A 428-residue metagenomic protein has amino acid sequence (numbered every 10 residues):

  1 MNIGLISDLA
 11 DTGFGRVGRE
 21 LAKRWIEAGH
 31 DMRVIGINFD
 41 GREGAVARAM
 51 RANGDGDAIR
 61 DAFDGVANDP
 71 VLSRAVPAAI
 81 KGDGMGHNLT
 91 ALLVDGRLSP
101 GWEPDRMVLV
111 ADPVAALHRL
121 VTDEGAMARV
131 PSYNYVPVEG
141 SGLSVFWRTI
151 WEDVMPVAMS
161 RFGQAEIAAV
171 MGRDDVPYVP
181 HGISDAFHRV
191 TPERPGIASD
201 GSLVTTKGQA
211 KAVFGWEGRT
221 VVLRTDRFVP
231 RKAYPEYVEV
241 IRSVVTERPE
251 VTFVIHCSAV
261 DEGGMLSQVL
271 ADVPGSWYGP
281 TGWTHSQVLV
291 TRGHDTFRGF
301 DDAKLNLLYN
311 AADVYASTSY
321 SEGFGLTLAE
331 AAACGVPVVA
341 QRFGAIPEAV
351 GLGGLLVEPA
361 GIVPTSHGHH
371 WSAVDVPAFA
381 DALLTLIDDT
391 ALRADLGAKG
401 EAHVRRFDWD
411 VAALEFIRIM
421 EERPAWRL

Functional and structural regions predicted by a protein language model:
N38, F162, G182: Carbohydrate-associated surface elements
A49-A165: Extended catalytic core of nucleotide-activated donor transferases of GT-like folds
G125, L266-L307: Nucleotide-activated donor-binding/catalytic signature segment of Leloir-type glycosyltransferases, i.e., the conserved
R189-G215, A271: A short helix/loop element that forms part of the nucleotide-sugar donor recognition site in Leloir-type
W216-K232, V238-I241, F253-C257: Conserved donor-binding/catalytic core segment of Leloir-type glycosyltransferases
Y320: Aromatic "clamp/platform" in nucleotide-sugar-dependent glycosyltransferases that forms part of the donor/acceptor
P347-L384, L392: Change "using UDP/GDP/dTDP sugars" to "using nucleotide sugars
V374, D388-E421: A charged, aromatic-enriched C-terminal amphipathic alpha-helix characteristic of glycosyltransferases across folds
